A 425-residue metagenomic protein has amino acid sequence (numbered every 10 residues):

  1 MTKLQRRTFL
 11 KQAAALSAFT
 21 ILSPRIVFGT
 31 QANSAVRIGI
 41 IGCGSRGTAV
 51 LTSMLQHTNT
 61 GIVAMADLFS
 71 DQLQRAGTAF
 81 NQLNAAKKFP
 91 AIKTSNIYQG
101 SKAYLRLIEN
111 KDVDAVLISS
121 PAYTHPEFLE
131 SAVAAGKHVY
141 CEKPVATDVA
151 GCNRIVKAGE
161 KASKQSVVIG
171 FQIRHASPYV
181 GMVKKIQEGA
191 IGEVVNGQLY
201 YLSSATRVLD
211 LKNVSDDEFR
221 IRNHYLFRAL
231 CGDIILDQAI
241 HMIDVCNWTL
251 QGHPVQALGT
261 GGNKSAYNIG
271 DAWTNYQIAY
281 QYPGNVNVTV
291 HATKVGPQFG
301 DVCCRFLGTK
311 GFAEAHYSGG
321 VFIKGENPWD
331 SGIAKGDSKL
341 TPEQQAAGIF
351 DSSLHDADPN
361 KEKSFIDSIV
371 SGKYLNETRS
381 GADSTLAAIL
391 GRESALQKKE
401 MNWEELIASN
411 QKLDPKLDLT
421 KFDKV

Functional and structural regions predicted by a protein language model:
M1-K137, R154-K164: N-terminal glycine-/serine-/threonine-rich beta1-alpha1-beta2 phosphate-ribose binding loop of Rossmann-like
A14-S17, A49, H241-P254, L258 (+3 more regions): C-terminal helical cap and adjacent loop that interface with cofactors, partners, or active-site loops
G42-R46, K161-V168, I173-G270, I278-Y280 (+6 more regions): Predominantly a Rossmann-like dinucleotide-binding segment in NAD(P)-dependent oxidoreductases
F69-Q72, Y98-S101, P121-T124, V145-T147 (+3 more regions): Short, solvent-exposed turn/loop segments enriched in Gly/Ser/Thr/Pro and often Arg
G136-D148: ADP-ribose/adenylate-binding Rossmann-like module
P283-N287, K310: Glycine-centered tight beta-turn/hairpin loop motif at sheet-sheet or coil-to-beta transitions
